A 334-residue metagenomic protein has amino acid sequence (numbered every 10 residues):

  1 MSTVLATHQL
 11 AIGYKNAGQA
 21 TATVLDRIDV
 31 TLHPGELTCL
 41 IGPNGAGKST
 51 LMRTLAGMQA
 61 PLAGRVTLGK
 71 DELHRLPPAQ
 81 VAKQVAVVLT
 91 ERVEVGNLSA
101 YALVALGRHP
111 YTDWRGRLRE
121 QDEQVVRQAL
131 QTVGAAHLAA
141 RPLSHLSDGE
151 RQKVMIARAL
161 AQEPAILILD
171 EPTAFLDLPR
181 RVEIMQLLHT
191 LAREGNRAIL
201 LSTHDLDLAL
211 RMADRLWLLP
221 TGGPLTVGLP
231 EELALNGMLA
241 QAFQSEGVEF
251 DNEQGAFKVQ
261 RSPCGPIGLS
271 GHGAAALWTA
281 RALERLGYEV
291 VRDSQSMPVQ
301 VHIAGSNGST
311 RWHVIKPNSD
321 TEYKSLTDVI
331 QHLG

Functional and structural regions predicted by a protein language model:
I41-P43: The feature captures the beta-strand-to-loop junction immediately N-terminal to the Walker
A56: Helix-to-loop junction immediately C-terminal to a conserved catalytic motif
G64-E72: Conserved ABC transporter NBD signature motif
E120-L138: Conserved ABC ATPase "signature" region
P142-L146, E150: Conserved ABC ATPase signature
E163: Conserved catalytic motifs of ABC-family nucleotide-binding domains
L167-E171: Catalytic Walker B motif of ABC-type/P-loop ATPase nucleotide-binding domains
